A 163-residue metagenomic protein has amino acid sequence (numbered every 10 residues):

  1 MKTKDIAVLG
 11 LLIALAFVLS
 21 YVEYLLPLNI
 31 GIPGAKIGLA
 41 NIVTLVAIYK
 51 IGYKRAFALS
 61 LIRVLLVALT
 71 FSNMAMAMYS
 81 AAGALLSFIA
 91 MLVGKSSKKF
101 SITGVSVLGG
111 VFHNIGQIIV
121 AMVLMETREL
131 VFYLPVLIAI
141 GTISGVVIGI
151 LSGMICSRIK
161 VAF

Functional and structural regions predicted by a protein language model:
M1-K4, K54, V161: Positively charged n-region of N-terminal signal peptides that target proteins for export
M1-V46: Hydrophobic transmembrane alpha-helices
I6-L11, I42, V46, K54-L61 (+3 more regions): Hydrophobic alpha-helical transmembrane segments
A16-S20, R63, S87, M91 (+5 more regions): Alpha-helical transmembrane segments of multipass membrane proteins
S20-I37, I62-M91, I102, M125-E129 (+1 more regions): Interfacial aromatic-anchored transmembrane helix boundaries in multi-pass membrane proteins
P33, N73, A77-M78, K98-F163: Membrane-embedded alpha-helical hairpins and interfacial helices in multi-pass inner-membrane proteins
L39-Y53, A90-K95: Generic transmembrane alpha-helix motif of multi-pass integral membrane proteins
